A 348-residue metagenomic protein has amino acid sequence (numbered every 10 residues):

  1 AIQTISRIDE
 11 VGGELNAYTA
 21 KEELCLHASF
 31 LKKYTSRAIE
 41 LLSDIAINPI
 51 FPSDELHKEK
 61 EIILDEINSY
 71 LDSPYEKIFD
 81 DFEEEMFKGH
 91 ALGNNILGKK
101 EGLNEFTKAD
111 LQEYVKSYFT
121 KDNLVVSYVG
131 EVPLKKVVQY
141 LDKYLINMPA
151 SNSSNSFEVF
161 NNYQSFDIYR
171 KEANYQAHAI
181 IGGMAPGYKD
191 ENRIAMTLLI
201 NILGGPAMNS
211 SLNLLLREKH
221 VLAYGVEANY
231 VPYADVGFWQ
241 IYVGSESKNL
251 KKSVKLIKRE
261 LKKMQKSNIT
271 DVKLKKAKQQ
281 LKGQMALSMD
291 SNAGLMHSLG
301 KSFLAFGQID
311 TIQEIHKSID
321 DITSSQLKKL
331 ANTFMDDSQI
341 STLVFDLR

Functional and structural regions predicted by a protein language model:
I2-S153, V159, Y169, Y175 (+5 more regions): Charge-rich, well-structured scaffold segments of protease-associated domains
Q164-D167: Flexible, small-/acidic-enriched active-site or ligand-binding loops
N192: Conserved FAD/dinucleotide-binding core of flavoprotein oxidoreductases
A195, N213: Phosphate-proximal small/polar/acidic motifs at interfaces that engage nucleotide phosphates, polyphosphates
L199: Midchain, well-structured core segments that form catalytic/ion-binding scaffolds
